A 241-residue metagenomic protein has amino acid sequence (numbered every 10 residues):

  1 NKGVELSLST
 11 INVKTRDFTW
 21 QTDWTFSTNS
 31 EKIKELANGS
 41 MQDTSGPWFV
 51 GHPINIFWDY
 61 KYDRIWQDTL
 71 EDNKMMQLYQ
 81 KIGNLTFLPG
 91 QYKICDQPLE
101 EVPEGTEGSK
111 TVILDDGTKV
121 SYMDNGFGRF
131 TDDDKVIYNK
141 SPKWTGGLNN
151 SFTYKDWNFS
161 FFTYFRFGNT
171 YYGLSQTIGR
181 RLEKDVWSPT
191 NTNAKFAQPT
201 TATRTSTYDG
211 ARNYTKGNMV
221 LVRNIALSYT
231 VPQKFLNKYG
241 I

Functional and structural regions predicted by a protein language model:
K2-L8, W144-N150, V222-L227: Hydrophobic, lipid-facing positions within transmembrane beta-strands of outer-membrane proteins
V4, I11-Y138: Conserved small-residue
V4, R16, D156-F161, K234-F235: Repeated loop/turn-to-beta-strand initiation elements of outer-membrane beta-barrel proteins
S7-S9, F127-V136, K140, K195 (+1 more regions): Extracytoplasmic loops and strand-loop junctions of Gram-negative outer membrane beta-barrel proteins
T10-N12, F26-K32, Y154-D156, F165-N169 (+2 more regions): Transmembrane beta-strands of outer-membrane beta-barrel pores
W20-T22, L148, Y154, F159-F161 (+1 more regions): Transmembrane beta-strands of outer-membrane beta-barrel proteins
T22-T28, F152, F161-F165, P189 (+1 more regions): Transmembrane beta-barrel strands of outer-membrane/channel proteins
R166-I241: Extracytoplasmic gating/loop element in the C-terminal half of outer-membrane beta-barrel translocons and assembly
